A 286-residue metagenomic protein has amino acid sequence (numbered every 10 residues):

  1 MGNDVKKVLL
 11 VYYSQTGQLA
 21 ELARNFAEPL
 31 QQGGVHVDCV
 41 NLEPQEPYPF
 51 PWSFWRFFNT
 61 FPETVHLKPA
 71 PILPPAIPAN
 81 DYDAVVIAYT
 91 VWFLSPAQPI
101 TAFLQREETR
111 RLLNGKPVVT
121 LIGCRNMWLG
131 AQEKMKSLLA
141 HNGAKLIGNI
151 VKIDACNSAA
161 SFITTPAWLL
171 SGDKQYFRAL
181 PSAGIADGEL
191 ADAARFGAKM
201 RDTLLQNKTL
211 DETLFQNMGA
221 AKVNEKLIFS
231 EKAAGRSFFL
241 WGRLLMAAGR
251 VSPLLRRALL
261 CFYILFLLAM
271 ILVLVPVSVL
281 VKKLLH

Functional and structural regions predicted by a protein language model:
M1-Y89, L94-P99, Q105, T109 (+2 more regions): N-terminal beta1-alpha1-beta2 submodule of the flavodoxin-like/Rossmannoid cofactor-binding fold
A27, L104, Q132-K136: Short amphipathic alpha-helical segments and helix-helix/interface helices
P49-F54, Q132-E133, S158-T164: Short aromatic-enriched loop/helix-cap "lid" or pocket-rim segments at secondary-structure transitions that line
F61-P62, L138-K145, T165-F177: A polyampholytic, Gly/Pro-enriched intrinsically disordered region
Y89, R125, G184: Second-shell loop/turn segments in exported
P96, A131-M135, E189-D192, F196: Internal, well-ordered alpha-helical segments in soluble enzyme and binding-protein domains
P117-A160: Short, glycine-/small-residue-rich phosphate/pyrophosphate-handling segment
N157-A234: Glycine-rich phosphate/pyrophosphate-binding loop and the adjoining helix
